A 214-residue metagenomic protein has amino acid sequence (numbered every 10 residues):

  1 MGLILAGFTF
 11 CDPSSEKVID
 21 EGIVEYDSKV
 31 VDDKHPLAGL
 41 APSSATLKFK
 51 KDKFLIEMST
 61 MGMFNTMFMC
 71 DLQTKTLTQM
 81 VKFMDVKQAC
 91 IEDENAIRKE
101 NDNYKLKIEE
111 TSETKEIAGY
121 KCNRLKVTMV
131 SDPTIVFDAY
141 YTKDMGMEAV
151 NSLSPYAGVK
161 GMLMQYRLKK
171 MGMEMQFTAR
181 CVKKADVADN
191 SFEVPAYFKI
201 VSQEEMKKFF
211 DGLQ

Functional and structural regions predicted by a protein language model:
M1-G7: Bacterial N-terminal signal peptides
C11-Q214: Extended soluble regions of mature proteins
